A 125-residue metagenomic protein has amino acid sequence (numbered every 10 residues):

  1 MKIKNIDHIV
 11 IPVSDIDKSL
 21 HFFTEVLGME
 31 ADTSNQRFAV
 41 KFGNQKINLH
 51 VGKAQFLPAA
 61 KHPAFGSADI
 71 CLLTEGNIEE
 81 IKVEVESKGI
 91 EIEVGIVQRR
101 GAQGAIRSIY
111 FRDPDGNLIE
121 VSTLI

Functional and structural regions predicted by a protein language model:
M1-D17, A68-I70, L124-I125: N-terminal beta-strand motif that seeds the catalytic metal site of vicinal oxygen chelate
N5, Q36, G43-Q45, G66-A68 (+1 more regions): Residues that flank catalytic or metal-binding motifs in active/ligand-binding sites
V10-A54: Core segments of cupin and vicinal oxygen chelate
V13-I16, I70-D115: Vicinal oxygen chelate
E30-Q36, G95-R99, L124: Conserved catalytic-core motifs of GNAT/GCN5-like acyltransferases
V40-N44, F111-P114, L124: Active-site beta-strand termini and strand-to-loop segments that position acidic
K61-A64, Q103: A generic structural micro-feature
